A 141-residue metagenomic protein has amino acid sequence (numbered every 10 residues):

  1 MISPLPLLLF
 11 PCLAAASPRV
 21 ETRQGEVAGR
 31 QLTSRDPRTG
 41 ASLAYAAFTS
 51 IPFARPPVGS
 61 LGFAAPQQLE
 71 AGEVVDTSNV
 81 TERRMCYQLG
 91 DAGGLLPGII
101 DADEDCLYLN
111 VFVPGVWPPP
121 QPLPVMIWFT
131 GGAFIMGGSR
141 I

Functional and structural regions predicted by a protein language model:
M1-P18, A133-F134: Fungal secretory targeting signals
A16-I141: Non-catalytic accessory segments of hydrolases
